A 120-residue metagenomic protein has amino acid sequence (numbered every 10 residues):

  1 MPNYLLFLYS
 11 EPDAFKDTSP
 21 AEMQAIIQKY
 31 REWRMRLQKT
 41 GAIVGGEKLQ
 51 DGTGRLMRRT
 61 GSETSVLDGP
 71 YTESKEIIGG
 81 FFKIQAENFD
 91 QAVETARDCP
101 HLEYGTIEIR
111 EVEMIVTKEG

Functional and structural regions predicted by a protein language model:
M1-G120: Conserved, structured core segments of small domains
